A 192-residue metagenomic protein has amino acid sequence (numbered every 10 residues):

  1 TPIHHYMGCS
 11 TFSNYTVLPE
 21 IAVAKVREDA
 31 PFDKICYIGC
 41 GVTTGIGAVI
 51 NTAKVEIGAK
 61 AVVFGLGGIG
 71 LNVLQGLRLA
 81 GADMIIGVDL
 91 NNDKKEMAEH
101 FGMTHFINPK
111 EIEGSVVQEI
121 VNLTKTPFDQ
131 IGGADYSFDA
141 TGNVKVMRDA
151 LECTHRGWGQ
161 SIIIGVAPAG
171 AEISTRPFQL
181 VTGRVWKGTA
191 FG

Functional and structural regions predicted by a protein language model:
T1-F64: NAD(P)H dinucleotide-binding glycine-rich loop of Rossmann-like/cofactor-binding domains, especially the beta1-alpha1
R27, Q130-D135, K187-F191: Glycine- and charged-residue-rich phosphate/anionic-cofactor binding loop of Rossmann-like
G41, G65-I69, V166: Glycine-rich Rossmann-fold phosphate-binding loop(s) that bind the pyrophosphate of adenine dinucleotide cofactors
T44, I69, L77: Hydrophobic/small residue at the entry helix of a nucleotide-binding pocket
V63-L66, R78-D149, G170: Adenosine-nucleotide cofactor-binding segment
A82, N143-G192: Glycine-rich phosphate-binding loop and adjacent beta-alpha segment of Rossmann(oid) nucleotide-cofactor-binding
